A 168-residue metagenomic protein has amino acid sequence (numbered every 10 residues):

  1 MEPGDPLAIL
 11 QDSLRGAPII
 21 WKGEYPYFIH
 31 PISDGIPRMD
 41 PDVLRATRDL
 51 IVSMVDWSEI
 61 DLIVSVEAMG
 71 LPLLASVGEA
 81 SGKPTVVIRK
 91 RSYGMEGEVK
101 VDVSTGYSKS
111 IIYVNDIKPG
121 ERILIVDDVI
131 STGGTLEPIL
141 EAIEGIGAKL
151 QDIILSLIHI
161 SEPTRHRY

Functional and structural regions predicted by a protein language model:
M1-E59: Active-site-facing substrate-recognition patch
I60-E67: Short glycine-rich phosphate-binding loop at a beta-alpha junction
D61, E121, Q151: Conserved acidic residues
P72-S81: Short Gly/Thr/Asp-enriched flexible loops that form oxyanion-binding sites at enzyme active sites
A80-I123: Short, glycine/charge-rich flexible loops or terminal/linker lids adjacent to PRPP-binding catalytic cores
R89, D152-L155: Short internal beta-strands
D128, G133: Conserved G/P- and acidic residue-centered "switch" motifs that form tight phosphate/ATP-binding loops in soluble
H159-Y168: Single conserved hydrophobic/aromatic residue that forms the stacking wall/gate of nucleotide- or nucleobase-binding
